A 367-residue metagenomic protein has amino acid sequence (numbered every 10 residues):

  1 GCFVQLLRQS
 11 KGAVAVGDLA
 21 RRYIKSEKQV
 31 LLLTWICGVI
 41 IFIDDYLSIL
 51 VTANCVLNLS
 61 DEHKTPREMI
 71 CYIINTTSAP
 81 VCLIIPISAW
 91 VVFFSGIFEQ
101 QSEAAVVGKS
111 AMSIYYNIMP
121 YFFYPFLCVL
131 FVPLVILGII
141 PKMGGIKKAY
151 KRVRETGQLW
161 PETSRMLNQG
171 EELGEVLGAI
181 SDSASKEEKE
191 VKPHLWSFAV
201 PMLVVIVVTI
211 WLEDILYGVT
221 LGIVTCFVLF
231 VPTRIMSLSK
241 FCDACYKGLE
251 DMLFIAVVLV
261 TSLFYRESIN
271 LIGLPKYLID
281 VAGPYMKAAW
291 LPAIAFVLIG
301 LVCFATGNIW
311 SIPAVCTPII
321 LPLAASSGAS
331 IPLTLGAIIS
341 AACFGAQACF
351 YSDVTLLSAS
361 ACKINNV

Functional and structural regions predicted by a protein language model:
G1, Y121-P125, I136-L137, R154-F264 (+1 more regions): Hydrophobic transmembrane alpha-helices of multi-pass small-molecule transporters
G1-C71, S237-S327: Membrane-embedded alpha-helical segments and adjacent helix-loop junctions characteristic of multi-pass solute
V4, V30, I40, Y124 (+16 more regions): Alpha-helical transmembrane segments in multi-pass membrane proteins
S10-A13, G138-I146, I235-M236: Membrane-interface capping segments at transmembrane-helix boundaries
A20, I24, H63, V81 (+14 more regions): Structural signal for hydrophobic packing residues in well-ordered secondary-structure cores of soluble enzyme domains
E27-I41, T65-V91, A105-F126, M143-A149 (+2 more regions): Alpha-helical transmembrane segments of multi-pass membrane proteins
V81-A179, S340-V367: Juxtamembrane and boundary regions of transmembrane helices in multi-pass small-molecule transporters and channels
I210-Y217, G307-N308, G328-I331: Transmembrane helix interruption/hinge and helix-loop junction motifs
